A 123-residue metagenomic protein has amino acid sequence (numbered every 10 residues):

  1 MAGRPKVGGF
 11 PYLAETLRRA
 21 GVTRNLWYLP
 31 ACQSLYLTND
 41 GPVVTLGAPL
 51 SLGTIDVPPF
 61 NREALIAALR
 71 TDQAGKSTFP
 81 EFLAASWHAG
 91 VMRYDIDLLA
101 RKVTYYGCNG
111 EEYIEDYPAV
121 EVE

Functional and structural regions predicted by a protein language model:
M1-V7, V22, A68-Q73, M92: Short, recurring structural edge motifs at helix starts
G8-L13, T78-F79: Short, charged amphipathic recognition helices of the HTH superfamily and cognate SANT/SANTA-like modules
Y12-G53: Acidic (E/D-rich), amphipathic helical modules within compact regulatory domains
N25, Y94, D116-V120: Long, charge-rich, low-complexity intrinsically disordered regions
V44-Y94: Short, solvent-exposed interaction modules
G90-E111: Amphipathic alpha-helical binding modules
Y105-E123: Glycine-rich, aromatic-bearing surface loops/beta-hairpins
